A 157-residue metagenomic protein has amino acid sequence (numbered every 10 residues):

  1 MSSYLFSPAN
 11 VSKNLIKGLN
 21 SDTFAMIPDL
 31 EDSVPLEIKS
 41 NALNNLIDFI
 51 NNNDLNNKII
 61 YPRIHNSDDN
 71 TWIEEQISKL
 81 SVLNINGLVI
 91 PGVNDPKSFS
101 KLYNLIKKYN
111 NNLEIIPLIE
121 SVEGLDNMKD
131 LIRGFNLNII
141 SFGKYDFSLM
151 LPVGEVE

Functional and structural regions predicted by a protein language model:
S2-E157: Conserved alpha/beta-domain cores
